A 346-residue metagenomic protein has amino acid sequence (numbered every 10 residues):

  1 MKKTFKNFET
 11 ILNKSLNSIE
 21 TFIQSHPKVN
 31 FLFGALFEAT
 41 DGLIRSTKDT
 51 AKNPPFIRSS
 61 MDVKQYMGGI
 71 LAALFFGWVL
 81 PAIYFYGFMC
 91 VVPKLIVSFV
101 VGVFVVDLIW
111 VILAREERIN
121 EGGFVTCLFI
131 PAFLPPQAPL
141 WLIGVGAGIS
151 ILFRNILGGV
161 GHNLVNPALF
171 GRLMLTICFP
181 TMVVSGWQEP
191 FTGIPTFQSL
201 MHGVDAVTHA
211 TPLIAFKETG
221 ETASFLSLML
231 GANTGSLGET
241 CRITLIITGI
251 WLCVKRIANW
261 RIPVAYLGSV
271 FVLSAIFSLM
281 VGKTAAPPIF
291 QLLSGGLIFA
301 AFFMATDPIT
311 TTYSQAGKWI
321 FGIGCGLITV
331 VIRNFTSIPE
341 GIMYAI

Functional and structural regions predicted by a protein language model:
M1-F104: N-terminal signal-anchor module of multipass membrane proteins
A51-P55, F104-E116, I151-H162, I247-R256 (+1 more regions): C-terminal ends of transmembrane helices
M67, L71, P93-V97, V125 (+7 more regions): Hydrophobic alpha-helical transmembrane segments
A73-W78, V103-D107, G123-A132, A147-R154 (+4 more regions): Hydrophobic, membrane-inserted alpha-helices
F88-V101, Q137-V145, G231-R242, A285-L297: Structural signature of hydrophobic alpha-helical transmembrane segments
G158-I246: Long hydrophobic alpha-helical segments that form multi-pass transmembrane helix bundles in integral membrane proteins
L164-L169, I289-G296, K318, S337-I346: Loop-to-transmembrane alpha-helix initiation sites
P263-G268, V272-Q315: A beta-strand-loop signature enriched in Asp, Gly, Thr, and Trp that corresponds to the sialidase/neuraminidase Asp-box
